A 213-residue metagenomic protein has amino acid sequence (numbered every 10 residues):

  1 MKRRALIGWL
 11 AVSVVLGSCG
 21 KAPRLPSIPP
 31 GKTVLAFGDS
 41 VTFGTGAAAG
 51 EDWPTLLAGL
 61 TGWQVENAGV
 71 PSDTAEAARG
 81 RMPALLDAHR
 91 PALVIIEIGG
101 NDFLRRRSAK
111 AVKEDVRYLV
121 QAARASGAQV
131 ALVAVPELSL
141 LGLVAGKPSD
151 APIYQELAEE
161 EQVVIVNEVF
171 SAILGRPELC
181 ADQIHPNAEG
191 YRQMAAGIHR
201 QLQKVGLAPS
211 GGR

Functional and structural regions predicted by a protein language model:
K2-I7: N-terminal export leaders
G8-W9, G80: Phosphate-coordinating loops and pocket residues in cytosolic domains that bind phosphorylated ligands
W9-G17: Bacterial N-terminal signal peptides
V15, E66, A131: Conserved Rossmann-like nucleotide-binding pocket used by diverse enzymes that bind dinucleotide cofactors
L16-A22, I165-V166: Short, motif-level signal for alpha-helix interfacial/capping segments enriched in acidic residues and aromatics/proline
G17, P54, L202-Q203: A short hydrophobic/aromatic micro-motif that marks alpha-helical segments and, especially, helix-coil
G20-T74, R81-R90: Serine-esterase "nucleophile elbow" of acetyl-processing enzymes
G59-L60, G80-R213: Alpha-helical cap/lid subdomain in secreted, periplasmic, or secretory-pathway luminal O-acyl-processing enzymes
